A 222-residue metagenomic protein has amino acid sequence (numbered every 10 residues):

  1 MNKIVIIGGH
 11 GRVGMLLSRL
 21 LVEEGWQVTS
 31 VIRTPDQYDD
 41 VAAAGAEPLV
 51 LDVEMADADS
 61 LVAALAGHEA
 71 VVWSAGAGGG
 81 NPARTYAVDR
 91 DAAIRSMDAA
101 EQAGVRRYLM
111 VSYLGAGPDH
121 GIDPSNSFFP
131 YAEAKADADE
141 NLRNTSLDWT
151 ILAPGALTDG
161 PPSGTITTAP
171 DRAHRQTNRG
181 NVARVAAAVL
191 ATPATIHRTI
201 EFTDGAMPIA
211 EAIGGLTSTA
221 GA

Functional and structural regions predicted by a protein language model:
K3, E69-A70, R107: Structural motif
K3-W26: N-terminal Rossmann NAD(P)H-binding glycine-rich loop of SDR-like oxidoreductase domains
Q27-T29, P35, A77-N144, T150: Conserved Rossmann-fold NAD(P)-dependent oxidoreductase catalytic core, especially the SDR/UDP-sugar
S30-R95, A99-Q102, L190-A194: NAD(P)H-binding glycine-rich loop region in Rossmannoid oxidoreductase-like domains and their noncatalytic homologs
A93, A134, L152, A173-A188 (+1 more regions): Substrate-positioning beta->alpha
P118, T150-P170, F202: Flexible, glycine-rich beta-alpha linker
H120-I122, P161-G164, V189-R198: Glycine/proline-rich active-site loop of Rossmann-fold NAD(P)-dependent oxidoreductases
V189-I213: Core catalytic loop region at the nicotinamide-binding pocket of NAD(P)H-dependent oxidoreductases
